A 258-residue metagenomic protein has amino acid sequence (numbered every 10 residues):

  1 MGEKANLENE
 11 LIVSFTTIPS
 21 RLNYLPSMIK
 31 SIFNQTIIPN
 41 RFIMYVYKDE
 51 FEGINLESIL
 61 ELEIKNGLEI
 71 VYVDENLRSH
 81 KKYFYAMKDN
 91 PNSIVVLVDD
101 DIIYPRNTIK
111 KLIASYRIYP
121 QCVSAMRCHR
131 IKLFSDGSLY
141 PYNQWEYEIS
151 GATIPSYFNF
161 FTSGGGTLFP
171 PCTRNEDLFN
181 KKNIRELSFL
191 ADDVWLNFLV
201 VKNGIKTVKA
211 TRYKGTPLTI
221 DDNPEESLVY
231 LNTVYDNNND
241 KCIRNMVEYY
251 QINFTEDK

Functional and structural regions predicted by a protein language model:
M1-N34: N-proximal low-complexity "stem/linker" segments adjacent to membrane-targeting elements
N6-E8, Y24, K182-K258: C-terminal catalytic/acceptor-binding lobe
E10, N40-R41, I94, K206: Residues at the starts of beta-strands that form the adenosine-phosphate
F15-T17, V46-K48, T211: Short beta-strand/turn micro-motifs composed of small residues that flank or help shape donor/cofactor-binding pockets
M28-R41, K48, L62: Short, acidic, metal-binding catalytic loop of nucleotide-sugar glycosyltransferases
Y47-S93: Active-site-proximal specificity loops/subdomain of glycosyltransferases
A86-M87, I103-K181: Conserved catalytic core of nucleotide-sugar-dependent glycosyltransferases
N92-I103: Short beta-strand-to-loop acidic/aromatic patch adjacent to the donor-nucleotide binding site
